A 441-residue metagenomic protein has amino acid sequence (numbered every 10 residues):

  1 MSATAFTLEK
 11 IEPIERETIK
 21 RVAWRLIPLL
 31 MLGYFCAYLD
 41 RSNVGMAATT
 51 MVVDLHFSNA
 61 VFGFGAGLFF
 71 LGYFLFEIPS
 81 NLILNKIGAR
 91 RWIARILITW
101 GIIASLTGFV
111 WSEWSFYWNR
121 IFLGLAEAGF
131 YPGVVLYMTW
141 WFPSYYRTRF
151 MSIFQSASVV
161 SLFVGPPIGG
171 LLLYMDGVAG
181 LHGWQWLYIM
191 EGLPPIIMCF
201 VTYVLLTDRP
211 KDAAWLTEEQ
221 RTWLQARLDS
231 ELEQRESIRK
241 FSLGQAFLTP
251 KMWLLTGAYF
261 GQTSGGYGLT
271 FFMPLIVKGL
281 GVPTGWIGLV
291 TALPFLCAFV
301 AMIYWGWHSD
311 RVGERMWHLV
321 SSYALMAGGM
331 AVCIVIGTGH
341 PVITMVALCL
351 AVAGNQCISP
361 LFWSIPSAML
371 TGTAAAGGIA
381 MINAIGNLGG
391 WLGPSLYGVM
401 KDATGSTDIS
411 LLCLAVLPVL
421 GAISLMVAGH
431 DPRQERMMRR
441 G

Functional and structural regions predicted by a protein language model:
V44-G45, G244-I303, S359, W363 (+1 more regions): Extracytoplasmic gate region of multi-pass secondary transporters
H56, G88, F109-S115, A126 (+3 more regions): Helix-breaking motifs and short loop linkers at transmembrane-helix boundaries and internal kinks in secondary membrane
L75-W114: Conserved MFS/SLC helix-loop-helix module at the cytosolic interface between two early adjacent transmembrane helices
F76-G88, M302-E314, K401: Helix-to-loop junctions at the C-terminal end of transmembrane segments in multipass secondary transporters
T99, I103, W114-F122, I343-L350: Paired small-residue
N119-S156: Cytoplasmic helix-loop-helix junction between adjacent transmembrane helices in 12-TM secondary transporters
R149-L173, P194-P195, N383-G393: Glycine-rich segments within core transmembrane alpha-helices of 12-TM secondary carriers
R315-I365: C-terminal transmembrane helical hairpin of 12-TM major facilitator-type secondary transporters
